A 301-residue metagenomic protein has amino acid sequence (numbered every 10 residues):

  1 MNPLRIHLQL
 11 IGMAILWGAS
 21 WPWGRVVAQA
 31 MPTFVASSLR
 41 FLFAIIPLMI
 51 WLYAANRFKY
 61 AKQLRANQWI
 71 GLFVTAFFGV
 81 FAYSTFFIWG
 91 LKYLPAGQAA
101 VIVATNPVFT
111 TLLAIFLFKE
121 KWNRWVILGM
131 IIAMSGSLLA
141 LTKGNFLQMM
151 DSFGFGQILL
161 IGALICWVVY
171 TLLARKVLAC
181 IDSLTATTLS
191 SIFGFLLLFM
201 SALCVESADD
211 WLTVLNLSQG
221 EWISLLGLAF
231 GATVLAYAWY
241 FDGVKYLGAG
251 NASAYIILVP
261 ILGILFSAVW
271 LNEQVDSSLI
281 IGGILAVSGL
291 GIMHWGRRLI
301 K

Functional and structural regions predicted by a protein language model:
M1-S38, M150-K176, M200, K301: Glycine-/small-residue-enriched transmembrane alpha-helix faces in small-molecule transporters and effluxers
L16, S20-W21, M49-V103, L139 (+1 more regions): Specific transmembrane alpha-helical segments of multi-pass solute transporters/efflux pumps, especially DMT/EamA
G18, P22, A76-F81, T85 (+7 more regions): Hydrophobic/small/kink-forming positions within alpha-helical transmembrane segments of polytopic membrane proteins
S20, F43-P47, I102-F116, I131 (+4 more regions): Alpha-helical transmembrane segments of compact multi-pass small-molecule transporters, enriched in specific families
P22, L48, T110-L112, Q148-D209 (+1 more regions): Transmembrane alpha-helical segments that form core, pore/gating elements of small-molecule transporters/exporters
P22-A30, Y60-A61, L91-K92, L141-F153 (+2 more regions): Membrane-interface helix termini and inter-helical loops of multi-pass transporters
S37-L39, V80, S84, G97-T105 (+2 more regions): Helix-helix packing/entry segments at the starts of transmembrane helices
L48, L113, W122-G144, L198 (+3 more regions): Hydrophobic transmembrane alpha-helices of multi-pass small-molecule transport proteins
